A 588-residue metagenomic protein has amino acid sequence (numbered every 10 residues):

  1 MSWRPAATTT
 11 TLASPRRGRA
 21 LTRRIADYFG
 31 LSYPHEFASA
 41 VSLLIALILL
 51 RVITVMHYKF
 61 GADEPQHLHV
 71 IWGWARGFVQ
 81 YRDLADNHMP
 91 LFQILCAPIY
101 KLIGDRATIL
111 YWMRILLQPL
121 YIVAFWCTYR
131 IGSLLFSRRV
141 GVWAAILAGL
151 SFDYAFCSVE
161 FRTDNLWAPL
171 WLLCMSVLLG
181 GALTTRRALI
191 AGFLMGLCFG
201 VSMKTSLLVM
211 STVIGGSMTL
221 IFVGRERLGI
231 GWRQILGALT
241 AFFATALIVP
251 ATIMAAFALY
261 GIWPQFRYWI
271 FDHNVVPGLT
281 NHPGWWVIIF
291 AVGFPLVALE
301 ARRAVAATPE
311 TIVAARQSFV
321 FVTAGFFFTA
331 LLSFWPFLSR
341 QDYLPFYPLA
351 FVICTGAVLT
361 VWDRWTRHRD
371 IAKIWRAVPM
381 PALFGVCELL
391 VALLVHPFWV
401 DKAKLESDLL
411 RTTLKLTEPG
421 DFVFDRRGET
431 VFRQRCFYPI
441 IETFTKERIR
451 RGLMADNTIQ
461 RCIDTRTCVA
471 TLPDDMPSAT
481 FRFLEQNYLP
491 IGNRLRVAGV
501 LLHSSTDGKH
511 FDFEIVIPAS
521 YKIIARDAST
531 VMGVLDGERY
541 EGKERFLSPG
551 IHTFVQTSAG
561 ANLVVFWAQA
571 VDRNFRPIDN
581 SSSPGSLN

Functional and structural regions predicted by a protein language model:
V41, I45, I115-L135, L150 (+1 more regions): Transmembrane-helix motifs of polytopic, lipid-linked glycan transferases
M56-V70, Q80-I99, R106-Y111, Y260-W263 (+1 more regions): Extracytoplasmic catalytic/substrate-binding loops of multi-pass membrane glycan-assembly enzymes
P90, I94, G104-V123, C157 (+1 more regions): Loop-to-helix entry region of an early transmembrane alpha helix in multi-pass inner-membrane enzymes
S133, R138-R139, L172-I190, L194 (+4 more regions): Membrane-interface transmembrane helices that cradle and orient dolichyl/undecaprenyl
A144-L150, M195, F199: Short helix- or helix-capping micro-motifs that position conserved polar/aromatic residues at function-defining sites
C157, D164, L207-L208, P336-R376: Hydrophobic/aromatic-rich transmembrane helices and adjacent perimembrane loops
L197, F222-R225, R233-R316, F326-Q341 (+1 more regions): Transmembrane-lumen/periplasm boundary regions of multi-pass, lipid-linked membrane glycan transferases
T205, Y260, F384-H510, P518-Y521 (+1 more regions): Extracytoplasmic
